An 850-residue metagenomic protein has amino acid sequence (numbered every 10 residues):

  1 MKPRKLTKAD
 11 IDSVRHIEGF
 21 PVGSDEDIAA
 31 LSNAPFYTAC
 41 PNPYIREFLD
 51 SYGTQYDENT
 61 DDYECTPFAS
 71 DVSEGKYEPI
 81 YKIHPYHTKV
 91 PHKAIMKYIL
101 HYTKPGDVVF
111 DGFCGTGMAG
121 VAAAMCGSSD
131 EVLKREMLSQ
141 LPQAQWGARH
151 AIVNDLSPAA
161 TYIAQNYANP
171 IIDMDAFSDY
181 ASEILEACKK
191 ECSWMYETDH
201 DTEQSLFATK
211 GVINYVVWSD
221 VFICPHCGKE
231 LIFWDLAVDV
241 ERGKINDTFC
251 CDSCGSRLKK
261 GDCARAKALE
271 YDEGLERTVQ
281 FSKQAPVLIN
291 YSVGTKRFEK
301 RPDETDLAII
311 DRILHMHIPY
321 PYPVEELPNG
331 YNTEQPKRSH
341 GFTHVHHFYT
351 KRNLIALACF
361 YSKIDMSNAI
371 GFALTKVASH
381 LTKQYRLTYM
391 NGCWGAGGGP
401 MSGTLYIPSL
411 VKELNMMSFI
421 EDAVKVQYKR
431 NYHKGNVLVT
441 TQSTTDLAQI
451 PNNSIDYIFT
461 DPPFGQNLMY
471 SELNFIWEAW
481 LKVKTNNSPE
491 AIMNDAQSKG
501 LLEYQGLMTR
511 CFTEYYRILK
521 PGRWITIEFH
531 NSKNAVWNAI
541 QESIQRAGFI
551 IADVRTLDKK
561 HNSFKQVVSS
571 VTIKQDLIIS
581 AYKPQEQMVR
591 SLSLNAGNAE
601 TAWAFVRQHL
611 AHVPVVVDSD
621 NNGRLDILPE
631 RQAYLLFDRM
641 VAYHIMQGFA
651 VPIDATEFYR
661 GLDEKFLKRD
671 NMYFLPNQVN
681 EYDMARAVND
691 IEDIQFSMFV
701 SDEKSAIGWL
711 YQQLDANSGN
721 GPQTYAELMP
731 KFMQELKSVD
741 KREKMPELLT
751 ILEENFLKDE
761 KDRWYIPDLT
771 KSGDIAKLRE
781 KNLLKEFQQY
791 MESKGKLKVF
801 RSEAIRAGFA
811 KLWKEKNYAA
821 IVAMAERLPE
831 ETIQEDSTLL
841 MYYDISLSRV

Functional and structural regions predicted by a protein language model:
K2-G112, G120-S454, Y470-Q497, C511 (+6 more regions): Nucleic-acid modification enzymes, centered on SAM-dependent nucleic-acid methyltransferases
T116: Conserved SAM/SAH-binding loop
A356, E514-P521, I525, A539: Conserved, well-ordered alpha-helix/loop/beta-strand core segments that scaffold catalytic motifs
I458-F459: Hydrophobic beta-strand segment of the Class I
N487, A491, R523-F529: Conserved beta-strand signature within the Rossmann-like core of class I S-adenosyl-L-methionine
Q505-P521, R546: A short glycine-rich, Lys/Arg-flanked "PGG" loop and its adjoining helix->strand segment in the class I
